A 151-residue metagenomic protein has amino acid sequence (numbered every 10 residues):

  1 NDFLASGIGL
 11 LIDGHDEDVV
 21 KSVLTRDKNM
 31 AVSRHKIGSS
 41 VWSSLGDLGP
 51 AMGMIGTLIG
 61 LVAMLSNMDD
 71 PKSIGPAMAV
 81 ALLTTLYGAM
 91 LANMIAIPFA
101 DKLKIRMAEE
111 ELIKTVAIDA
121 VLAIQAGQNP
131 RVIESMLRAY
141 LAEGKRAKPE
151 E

Functional and structural regions predicted by a protein language model:
N1-G38, E109-E151: Large intracellular
D27-R106: Helix-termination/interfacial motifs at the ends of transmembrane alpha-helices
